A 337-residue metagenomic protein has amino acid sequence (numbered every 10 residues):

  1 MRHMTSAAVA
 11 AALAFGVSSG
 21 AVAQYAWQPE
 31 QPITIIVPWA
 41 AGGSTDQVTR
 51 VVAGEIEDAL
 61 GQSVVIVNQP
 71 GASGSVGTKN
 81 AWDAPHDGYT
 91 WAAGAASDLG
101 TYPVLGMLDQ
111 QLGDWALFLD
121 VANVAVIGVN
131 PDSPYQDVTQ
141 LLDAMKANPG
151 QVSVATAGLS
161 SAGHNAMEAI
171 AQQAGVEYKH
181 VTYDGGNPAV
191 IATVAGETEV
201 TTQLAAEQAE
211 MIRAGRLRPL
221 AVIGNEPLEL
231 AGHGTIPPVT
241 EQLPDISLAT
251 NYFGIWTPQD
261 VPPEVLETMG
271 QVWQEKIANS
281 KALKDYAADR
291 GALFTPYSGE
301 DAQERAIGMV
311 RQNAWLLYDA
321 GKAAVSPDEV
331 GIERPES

Functional and structural regions predicted by a protein language model:
M1-A8: Bacterial N-terminal signal peptides that target proteins for export
S18-A23: Sec/Tat signal peptide C-region and signal peptidase I cleavage site
Q24-Q111, Q151, G175-E199, L204 (+3 more regions): N-terminal (or domain-start) structured segment
E30, I56, N80-T90, Y102-P188 (+2 more regions): Hinge/capping helix and adjacent helix->loop/strand transition within the periplasmic-binding protein
E30, L266-S337: An extracytoplasmic/periplasmic, membrane-proximal ligand-sensing/linker region
G42, A96, N130-Y135, T156-S161 (+4 more regions): Short coil/turn segments
Q151, A155-I236: Ligand-binding pocket segment of bilobal, Venus flytrap-like solute-binding proteins
Q208-S280, P327-S337: C-terminal lobe and pocket-closing loops of periplasmic/extracytoplasmic Venus-flytrap solute-binding proteins
